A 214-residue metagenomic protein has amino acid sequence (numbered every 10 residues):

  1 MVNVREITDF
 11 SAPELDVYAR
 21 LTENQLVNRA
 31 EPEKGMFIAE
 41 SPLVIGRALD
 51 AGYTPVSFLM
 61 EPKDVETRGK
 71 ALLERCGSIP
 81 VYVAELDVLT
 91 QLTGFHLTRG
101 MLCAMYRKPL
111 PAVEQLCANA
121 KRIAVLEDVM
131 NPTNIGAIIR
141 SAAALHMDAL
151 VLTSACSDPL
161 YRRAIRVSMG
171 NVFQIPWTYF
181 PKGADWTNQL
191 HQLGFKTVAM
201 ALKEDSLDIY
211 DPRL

Functional and structural regions predicted by a protein language model:
M1-K70, C156-S157: Boundary-proximal intrinsically disordered activation/regulatory segments immediately upstream of a helical core
V4-S11, P80-E85, I175-D185: Short acidic-hydrophobic, aromatic-tinged amphipathic segments that line or gate anion-handling sites
E33-M36, T54-F58, S78-I79, D148-L150 (+1 more regions): Short active-site oxyanion
L49, R75, H191: Anion (oxyanion) recognition and catalysis
L73-T98: Glycine/small-residue-rich loop that forms an oxyanion/phosphate-binding "nest" at active or ligand-binding sites
C103: Glycine-rich phosphate-binding loops that contact phosphosugars or nucleotide phosphates
P109-D205: RNA substrate-binding interface of SAM-dependent RNA methyltransferases
G194, D211-L214: Short, intrinsically disordered, charge-balanced linker/junction segments flanking boundaries in proteins
